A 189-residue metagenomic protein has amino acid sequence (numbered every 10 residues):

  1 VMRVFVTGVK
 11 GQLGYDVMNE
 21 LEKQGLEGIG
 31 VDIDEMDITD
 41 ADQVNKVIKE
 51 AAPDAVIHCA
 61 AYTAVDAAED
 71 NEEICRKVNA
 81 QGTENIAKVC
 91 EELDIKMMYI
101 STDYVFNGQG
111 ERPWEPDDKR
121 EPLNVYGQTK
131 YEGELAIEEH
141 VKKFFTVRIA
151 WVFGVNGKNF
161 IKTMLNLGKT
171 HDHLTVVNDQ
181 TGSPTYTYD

Functional and structural regions predicted by a protein language model:
M2-K23: N-terminal Rossmann NAD(P)H-binding glycine-rich loop of SDR-like oxidoreductase domains
T7, V31, V56-A60, M97-T102 (+2 more regions): SDR active-site strand-loop-helix element
E22-K46: Adenosine-cofactor binding site in Rossmann-like domains, unifying the SAM/SAH pocket of S-adenosylmethionine-dependent
A41-V78: NAD(P)H-binding glycine-rich loop region in Rossmannoid oxidoreductase-like domains and their noncatalytic homologs
V56, D70-M98: NAD(P)-cofactor binding segment of oxidoreductase domains
D66-E73, G108-R112, G157-K158: Conserved catalytic-core motifs of eukaryotic protein kinase domains, centered on the activation segment
K77, G82-N85, V105-V147, W151-V152: Catalytic helix-loop patch of NAD(P)-dependent Rossmann-fold dehydrogenases
L135-Y188: NAD(P)-dependent short-chain dehydrogenase/reductase
